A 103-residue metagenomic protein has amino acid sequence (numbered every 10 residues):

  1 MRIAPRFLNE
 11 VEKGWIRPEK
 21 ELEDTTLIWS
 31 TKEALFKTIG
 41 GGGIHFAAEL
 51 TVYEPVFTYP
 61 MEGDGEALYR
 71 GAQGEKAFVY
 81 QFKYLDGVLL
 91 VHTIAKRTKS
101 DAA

Functional and structural regions predicted by a protein language model:
M1-A103: Core catalytic alpha/beta fold that binds nucleotide/phospho-ligands
